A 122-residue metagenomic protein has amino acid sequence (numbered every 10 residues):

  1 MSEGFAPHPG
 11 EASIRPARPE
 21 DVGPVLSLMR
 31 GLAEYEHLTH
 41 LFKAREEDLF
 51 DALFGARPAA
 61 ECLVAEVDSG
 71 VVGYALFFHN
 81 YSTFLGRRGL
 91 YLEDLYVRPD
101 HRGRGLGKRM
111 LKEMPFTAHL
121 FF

Functional and structural regions predicted by a protein language model:
S13-V25: A short beta-loop-alpha structural element at the N-terminal edge of CoA-dependent acyl/N-acetyltransferase catalytic
A17, L95-V97: Hydrophobic adenine-recognition pocket in adenosine-nucleotide-binding enzymes
L26-A52: Conserved GNAT-fold acetyl-CoA-binding loop/helix
D51-V64: A short helix-loop-beta-strand connector motif used in the catalytic cores of GNAT acetyltransferases and, in some
V64, G70-F78: Conserved beta-strand in the GNAT
G70, N80-L92, R102, F121: A conserved beta-turn-beta hairpin within the catalytic core of GNAT-like acetyltransferases that forms part
H101-E113: Conserved acetyl-CoA pyrophosphate-binding loop and the N-cap/start of the following alpha-helix in GNAT-like
L111, A118-F122: Conserved GNAT acetyl-CoA-binding A-motif
